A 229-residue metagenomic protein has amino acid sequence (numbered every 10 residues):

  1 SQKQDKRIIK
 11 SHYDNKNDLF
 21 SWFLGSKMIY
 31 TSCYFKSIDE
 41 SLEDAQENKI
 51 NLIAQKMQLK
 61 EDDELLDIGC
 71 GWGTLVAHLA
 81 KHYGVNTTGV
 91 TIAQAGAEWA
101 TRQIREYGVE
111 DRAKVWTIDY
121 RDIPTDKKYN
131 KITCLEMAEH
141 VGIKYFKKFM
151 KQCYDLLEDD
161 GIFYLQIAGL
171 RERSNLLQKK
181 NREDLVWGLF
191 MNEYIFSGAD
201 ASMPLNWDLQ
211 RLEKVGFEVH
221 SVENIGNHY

Functional and structural regions predicted by a protein language model:
S1-W22: N-terminal auxiliary segments of SAM/dcSAM-dependent transferases
E61-G69: Conserved class I S-adenosyl-L-methionine
W72-Y83: Conserved SAM-binding loop of SAM-dependent methyltransferases across substrates and taxa, primarily the Class I
K81-R121: Class I SAM-dependent methyltransferase SAM/SAH-binding core
R121-I132: A short acidic, Gly/Pro-enriched loop at the edge of an enzyme's catalytic core that lines a small-molecule cofactor
K147-D159: A short glycine-rich, Lys/Arg-flanked "PGG" loop and its adjoining helix->strand segment in the class I
D160-A168: Conserved beta-strand signature within the Rossmann-like core of class I S-adenosyl-L-methionine
G169-Y229: Substrate-binding/catalytic lobe of Class I Rossmann-like enzymes that use SAM or dcSAM, i.e., the mid-to-C-terminal
